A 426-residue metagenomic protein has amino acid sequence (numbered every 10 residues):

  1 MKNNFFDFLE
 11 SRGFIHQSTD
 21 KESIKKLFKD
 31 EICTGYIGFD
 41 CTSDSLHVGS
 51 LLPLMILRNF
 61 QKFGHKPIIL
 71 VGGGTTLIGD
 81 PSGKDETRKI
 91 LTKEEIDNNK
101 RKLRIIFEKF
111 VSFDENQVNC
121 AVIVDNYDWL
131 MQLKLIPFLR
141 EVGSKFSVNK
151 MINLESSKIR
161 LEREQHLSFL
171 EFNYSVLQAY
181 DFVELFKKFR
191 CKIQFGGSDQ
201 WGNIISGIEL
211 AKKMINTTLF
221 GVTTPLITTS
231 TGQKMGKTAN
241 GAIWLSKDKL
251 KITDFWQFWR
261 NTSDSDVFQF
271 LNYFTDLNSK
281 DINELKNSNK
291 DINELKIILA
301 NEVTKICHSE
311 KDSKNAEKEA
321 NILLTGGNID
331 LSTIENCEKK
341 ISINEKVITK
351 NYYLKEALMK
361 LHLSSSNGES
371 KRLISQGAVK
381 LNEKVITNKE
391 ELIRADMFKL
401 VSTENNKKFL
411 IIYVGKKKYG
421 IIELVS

Functional and structural regions predicted by a protein language model:
M1-S198, I208, I215-F220, Q233: NTP-dependent nucleotidyl-transfer catalytic core
W201-I204: Active-site environment of divalent metal-dependent phosphoester hydrolases
K213-S426: Conserved nucleotide- and phosphate/pyrophosphate-binding catalytic cores in adenylate/nucleotidyl-handling enzymes
